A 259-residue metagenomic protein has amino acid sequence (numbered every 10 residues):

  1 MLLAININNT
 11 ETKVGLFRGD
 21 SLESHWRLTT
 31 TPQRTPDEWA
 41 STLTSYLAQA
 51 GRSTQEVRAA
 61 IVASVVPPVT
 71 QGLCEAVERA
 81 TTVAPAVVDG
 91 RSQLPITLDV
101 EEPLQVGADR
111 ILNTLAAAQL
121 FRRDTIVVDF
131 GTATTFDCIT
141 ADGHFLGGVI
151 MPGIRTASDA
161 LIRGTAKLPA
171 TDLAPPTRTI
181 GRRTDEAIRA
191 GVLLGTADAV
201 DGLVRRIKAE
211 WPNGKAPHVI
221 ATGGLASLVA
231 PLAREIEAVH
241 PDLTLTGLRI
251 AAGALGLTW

Functional and structural regions predicted by a protein language model:
L2-A4, S158-W259: ATP-binding/phosphotransfer module of carbohydrate and carboxylate kinases, centering on a glycine-rich
L2-A48, G143-P169, A174-R178: Short glycine-rich, Thr/Ser-proximal phosphate-binding strand/loop in the N-terminal lobe of ATP-dependent enzymes
L2-N6, I61, T125-D129, I220: Short glycine-aspartate micro-motif
L43-A59, L203-K215: Phosphate/pyrophosphate-binding loops at sites that engage ATP/ADP/AMP, CoA/4′-phosphopantetheine, polyphosphate
L47-E78: Phosphate-bearing ligand-interacting subdomains that bind or position ATP/ADP/UDP/GDP/NAD(P) or nucleotide-linked
Q71-E78, D137-L146, L232: Short Gly/Thr/Asp-enriched flexible loops that form oxyanion-binding sites at enzyme active sites
T81-A84, P217: A short helix->loop->beta-strand "cap" motif at the edges of active sites that frequently abuts
V83-V87, S92-G164, L193-K208, L228 (+1 more regions): Phosphate-binding/catalytic loop of phosphoryl-transfer enzymes
